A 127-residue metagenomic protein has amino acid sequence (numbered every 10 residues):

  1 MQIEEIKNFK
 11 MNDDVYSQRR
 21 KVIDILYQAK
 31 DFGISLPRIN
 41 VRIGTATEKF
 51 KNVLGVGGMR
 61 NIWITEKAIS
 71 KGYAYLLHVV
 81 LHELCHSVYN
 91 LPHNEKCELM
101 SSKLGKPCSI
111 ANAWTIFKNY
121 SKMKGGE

Functional and structural regions predicted by a protein language model:
M1-D13, M59-E66: Acidic/histidine-rich, surface-exposed loop or edge segments in extracytoplasmic proteins
N12-G57: Auxiliary, metal-adjacent structural segments of Zn-dependent hydrolase domains
D14-V22, I69-H78: Solvent-exposed, acidic/flexible segments
R20-I23, Y27, L77-H78, E98 (+1 more regions): Solvent-exposed, polar/charged alpha-helical surfaces in well-ordered, non-transmembrane soluble domains, broadly
I34, P92-E127: Post-HExxH zinc-binding segment in Zn-dependent metallohydrolases
A46-A74, S87, E95-P107: Active-site scaffold of zinc-dependent metalloenzymes
H78-L91: Active-site recognition of the HExxH zinc-binding catalytic motif
